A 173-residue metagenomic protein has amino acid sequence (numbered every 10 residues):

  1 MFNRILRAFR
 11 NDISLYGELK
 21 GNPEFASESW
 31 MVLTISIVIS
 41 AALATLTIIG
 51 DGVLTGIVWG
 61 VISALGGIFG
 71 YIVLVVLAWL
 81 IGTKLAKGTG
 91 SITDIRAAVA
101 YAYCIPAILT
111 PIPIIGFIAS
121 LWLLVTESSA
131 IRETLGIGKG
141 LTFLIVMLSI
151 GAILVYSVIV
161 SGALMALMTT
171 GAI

Functional and structural regions predicted by a protein language model:
M1-I39: N-terminal juxtamembrane cytosolic/stromal segments of multi-pass membrane proteins
M1-N3, T169-I173: Low-complexity, intrinsically disordered extramembrane tails and loops of integral membrane proteins
L6-A8, A78-Y101, R132-K139: Membrane-interface segments at transmembrane-helix boundaries
D12, I81, I131, L144-M147: Buried hydrophobic packing residues in well-ordered domains
Y16-L19, S128, I173: Low-complexity, charge- and small-residue-enriched intrinsically disordered regions
E18-P23, G50-V53, L135-G136: Helix-boundary and loop/linker segments of multi-pass membrane transporters
E28-V76, A97-E127, L144-G171: Hydrophobic alpha-helical transmembrane segments in multi-pass membrane proteins
